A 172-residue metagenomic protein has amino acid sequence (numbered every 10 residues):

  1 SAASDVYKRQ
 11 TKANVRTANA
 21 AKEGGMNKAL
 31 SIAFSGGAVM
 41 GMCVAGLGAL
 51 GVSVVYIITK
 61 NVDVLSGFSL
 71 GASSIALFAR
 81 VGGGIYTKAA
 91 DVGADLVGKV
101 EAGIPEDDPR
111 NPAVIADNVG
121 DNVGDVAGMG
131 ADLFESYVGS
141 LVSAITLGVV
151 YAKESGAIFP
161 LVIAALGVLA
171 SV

Functional and structural regions predicted by a protein language model:
S1, S69-A76, A157-V168: Alpha-helical transmembrane segments
A2-Y7: Short, small-residue-biased leader/transition segments that mark boundaries at the very start of proteins
Q10, A18, K22, I75-V138: Alpha-helical membrane segments and immediately flanking helix-loop junctions that form or couple to the substrate/ion
A13, L50-V54, G82, S143: Hydrophobic/aromatic residues in alpha-helical transmembrane segments
A20-L47, A113-V114, N118, N122-G139 (+1 more regions): Soluble-to-membrane junctions at the N-terminal ends of transmembrane alpha-helices in multi-pass ion-transporting
C43-S74: Long, highly hydrophobic alpha-helical transmembrane signal-anchor segments
V44-G51, I75-A79, G83, G167-S171: Alpha-helical transmembrane segments of multipass membrane proteins
V54-L65, S143-F159: Helix-coil boundary and interhelical linker segments in multi-pass alpha-helical membrane proteins
